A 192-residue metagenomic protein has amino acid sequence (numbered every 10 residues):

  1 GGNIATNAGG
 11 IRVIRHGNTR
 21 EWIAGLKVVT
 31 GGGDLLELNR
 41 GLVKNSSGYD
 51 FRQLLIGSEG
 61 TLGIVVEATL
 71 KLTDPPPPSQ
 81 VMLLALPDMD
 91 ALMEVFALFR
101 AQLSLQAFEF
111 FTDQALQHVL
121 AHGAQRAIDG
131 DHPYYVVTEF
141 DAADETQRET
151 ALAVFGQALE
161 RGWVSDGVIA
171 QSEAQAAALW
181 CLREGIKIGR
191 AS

Functional and structural regions predicted by a protein language model:
G1-R190: Noncatalytic alpha-helical scaffold of FAD-dependent oxidoreductases
